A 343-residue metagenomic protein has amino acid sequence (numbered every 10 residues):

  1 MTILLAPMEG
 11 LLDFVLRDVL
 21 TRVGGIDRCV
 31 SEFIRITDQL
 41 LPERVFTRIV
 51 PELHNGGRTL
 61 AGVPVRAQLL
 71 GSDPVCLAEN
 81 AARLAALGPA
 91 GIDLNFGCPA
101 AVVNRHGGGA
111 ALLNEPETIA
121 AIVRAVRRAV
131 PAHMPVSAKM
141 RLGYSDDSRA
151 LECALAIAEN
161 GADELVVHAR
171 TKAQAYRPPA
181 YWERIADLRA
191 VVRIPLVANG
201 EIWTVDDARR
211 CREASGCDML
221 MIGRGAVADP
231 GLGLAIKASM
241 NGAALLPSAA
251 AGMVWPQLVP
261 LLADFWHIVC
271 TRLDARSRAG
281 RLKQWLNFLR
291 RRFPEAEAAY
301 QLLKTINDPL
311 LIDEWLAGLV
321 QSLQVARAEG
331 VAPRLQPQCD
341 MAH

Functional and structural regions predicted by a protein language model:
I3-A6, C29-S31, V65-L69, I92 (+4 more regions): Hydrophobic faces of well-ordered beta-strands that scaffold small-molecule active sites in alpha/beta enzyme cores
I3-L4, E9, V15, A129-P131 (+4 more regions): Alpha/beta catalytic cores of nucleotide-metabolism and tRNA/nucleoside-modifying enzymes
M8, L12, D73, P99 (+5 more regions): Gly/Ser/Thr-rich beta-alpha loop segments that engage phosphate groups in nucleotides
M8-R83: Glycine-rich, positively charged N-terminal anion/phosphate-binding segment
R22-V23, E79-I92, F96-H106, E117-I194: Alpha/beta enzyme core
E32-I36, I92-A101, A169-T171, E201 (+1 more regions): Glycine-rich phosphate-binding active-site loops on the catalytic face of alpha/beta enzymes
R44-F46, G107-L113, M240: Short glycine-enriched, charge-decorated loop/helix-capping segments at active-site entrances that position
E115-I122, L258-L262: Hydrophobic alpha-helical membrane-association signature
